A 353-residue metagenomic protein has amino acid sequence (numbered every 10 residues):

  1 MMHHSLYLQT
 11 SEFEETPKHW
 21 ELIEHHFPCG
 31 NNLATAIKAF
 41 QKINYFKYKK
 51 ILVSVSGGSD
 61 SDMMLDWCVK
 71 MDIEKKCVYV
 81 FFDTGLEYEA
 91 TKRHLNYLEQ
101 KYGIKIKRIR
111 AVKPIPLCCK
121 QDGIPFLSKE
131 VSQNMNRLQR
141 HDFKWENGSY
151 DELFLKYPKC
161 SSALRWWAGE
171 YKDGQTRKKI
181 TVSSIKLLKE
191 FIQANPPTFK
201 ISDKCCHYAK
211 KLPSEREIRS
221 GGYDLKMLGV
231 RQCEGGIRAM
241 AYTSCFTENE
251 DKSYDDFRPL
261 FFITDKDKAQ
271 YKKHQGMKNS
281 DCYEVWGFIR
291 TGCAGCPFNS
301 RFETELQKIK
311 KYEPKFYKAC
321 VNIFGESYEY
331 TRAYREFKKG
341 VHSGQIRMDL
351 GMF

Functional and structural regions predicted by a protein language model:
M2-D267, K272: ATP-dependent adenylation/nucleotidyltransferase module used to activate substrates
H3-L6, S11-E24, Y48-K50, S253 (+1 more regions): ATP/NTP-dependent adenylation/nucleotidyl-transfer catalytic domains that generate, transfer, or process NMP-activated
